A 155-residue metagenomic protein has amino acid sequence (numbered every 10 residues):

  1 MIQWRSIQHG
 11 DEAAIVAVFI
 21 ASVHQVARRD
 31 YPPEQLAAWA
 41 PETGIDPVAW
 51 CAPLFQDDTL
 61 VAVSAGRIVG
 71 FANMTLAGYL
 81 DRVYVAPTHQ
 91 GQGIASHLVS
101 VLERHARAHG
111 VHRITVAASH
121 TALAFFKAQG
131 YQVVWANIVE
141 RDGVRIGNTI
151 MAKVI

Functional and structural regions predicted by a protein language model:
M1-Q3: Extreme N-terminal starter segment of soluble prokaryotic enzymes
S6-H9, A17-Q90, V99-V101, H105 (+3 more regions): Acetyl-CoA-dependent GNAT
Q56, Y79, H112, R145-G147: Exposed loop/turn and edge beta-strand positions of beta-sandwich/beta-sheet ligand-binding modules
G93-A95: Conserved G/P- and acidic residue-centered "switch" motifs that form tight phosphate/ATP-binding loops in soluble
A106-S119: Conserved GNAT acetyl-CoA-binding A-motif
T115-A117, Q132-I150: Conserved catalytic-core motifs of GNAT/GCN5-like acyltransferases
F126-K127, Y131: Conserved active-site tyrosine of GNAT-family acetyltransferases
